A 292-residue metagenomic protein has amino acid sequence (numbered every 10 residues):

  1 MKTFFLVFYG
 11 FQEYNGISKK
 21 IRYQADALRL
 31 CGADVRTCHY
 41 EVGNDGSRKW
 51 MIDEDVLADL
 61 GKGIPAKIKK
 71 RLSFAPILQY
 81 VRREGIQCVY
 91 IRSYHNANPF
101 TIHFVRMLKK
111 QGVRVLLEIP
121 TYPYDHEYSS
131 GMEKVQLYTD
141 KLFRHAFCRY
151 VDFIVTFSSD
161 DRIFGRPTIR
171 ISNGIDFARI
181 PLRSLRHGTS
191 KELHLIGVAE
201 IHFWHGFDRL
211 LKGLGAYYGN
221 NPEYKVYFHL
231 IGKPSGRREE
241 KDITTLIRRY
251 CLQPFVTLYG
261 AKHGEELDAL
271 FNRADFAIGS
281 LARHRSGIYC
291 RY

Functional and structural regions predicted by a protein language model:
M1-N44, E84: N-terminal subdomain of nucleotide-sugar transferases
Q12, L116-R144, A178, S190: Acceptor-binding helix/loop patch of EC 2.4 sugar-transfer enzymes, predominantly nucleotide-sugar-dependent
A75, P99, H103-Q111, P123-D125 (+1 more regions): Membrane-proximal helix-turn-helix segments that form the acceptor-binding/catalytic region of lipid-linked
L78-P99, G112-L116: Short N-terminal targeting/anchoring amphipathic segment
D160, G174: Carbohydrate-associated surface elements
R186-H205, L211-L214, F228-H229: Conserved donor-binding/catalytic core segment of Leloir-type glycosyltransferases
G232, E240-E265, F276: Nucleotide-activated donor-binding/catalytic signature segment of Leloir-type glycosyltransferases, i.e., the conserved
F271-I288: Acidic donor-binding loop of glycosyltransferase active sites
